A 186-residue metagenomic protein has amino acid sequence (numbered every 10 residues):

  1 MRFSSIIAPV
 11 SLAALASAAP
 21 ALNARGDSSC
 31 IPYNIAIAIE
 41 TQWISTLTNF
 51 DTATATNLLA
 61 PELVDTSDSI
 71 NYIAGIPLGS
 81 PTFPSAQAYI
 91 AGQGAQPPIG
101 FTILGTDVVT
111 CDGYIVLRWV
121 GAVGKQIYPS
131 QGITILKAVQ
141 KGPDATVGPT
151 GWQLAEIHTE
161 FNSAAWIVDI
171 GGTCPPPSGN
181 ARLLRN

Functional and structural regions predicted by a protein language model:
F3-A19: Cleavable N-terminal signal peptides of Sec/SRP-targeted secreted and luminal proteins
A19-N186: C-terminal and inter-domain tail/linker signature
